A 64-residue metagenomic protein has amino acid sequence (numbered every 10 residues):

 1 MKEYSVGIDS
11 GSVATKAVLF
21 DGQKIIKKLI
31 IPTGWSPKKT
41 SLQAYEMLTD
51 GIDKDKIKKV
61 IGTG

Functional and structural regions predicted by a protein language model:
M1-G64: N-terminal glycine/serine-rich phosphate-binding loop of ATP-dependent small-molecule kinases, especially carbohydrate
